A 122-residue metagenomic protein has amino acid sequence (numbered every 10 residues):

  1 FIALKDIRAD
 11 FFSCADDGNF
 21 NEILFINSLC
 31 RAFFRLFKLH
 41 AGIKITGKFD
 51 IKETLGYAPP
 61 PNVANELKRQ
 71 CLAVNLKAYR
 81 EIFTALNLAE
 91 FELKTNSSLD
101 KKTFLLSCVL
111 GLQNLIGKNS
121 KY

Functional and structural regions predicted by a protein language model:
I2-Y122: Helix-rich C-terminal "collar"/helical-bundle subdomain used as an assembly and partner-interaction module in RFC-like
